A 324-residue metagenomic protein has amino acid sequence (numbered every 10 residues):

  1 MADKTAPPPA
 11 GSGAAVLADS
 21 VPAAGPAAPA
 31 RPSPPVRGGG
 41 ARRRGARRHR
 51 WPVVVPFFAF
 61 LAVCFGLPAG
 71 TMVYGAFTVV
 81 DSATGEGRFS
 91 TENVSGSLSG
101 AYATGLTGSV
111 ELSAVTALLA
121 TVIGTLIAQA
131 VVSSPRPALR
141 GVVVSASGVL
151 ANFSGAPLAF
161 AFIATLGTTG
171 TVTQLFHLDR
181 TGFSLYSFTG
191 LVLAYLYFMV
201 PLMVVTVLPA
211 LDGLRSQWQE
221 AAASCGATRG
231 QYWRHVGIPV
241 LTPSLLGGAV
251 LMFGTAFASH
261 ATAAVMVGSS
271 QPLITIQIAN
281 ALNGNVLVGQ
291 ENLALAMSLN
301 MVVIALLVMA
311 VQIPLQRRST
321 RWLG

Functional and structural regions predicted by a protein language model:
A2-T5, G13-P22, P34, V53 (+6 more regions): C-terminal transmembrane helix and the adjacent membrane-cytosol boundary/short C-terminal tail of inner/organellar
G39-R43, T91, L158-L196, G230 (+1 more regions): Membrane-interfacial helix termini and adjacent extracytoplasmic/periplasmic loops of multi-pass transporters
R44-H49, V80-D81, V94-A101, A264-P314: Interhelical loop and adjacent transmembrane-helix boundary motif in polytopic membrane transport permeases
P56-F65, M199, M203-V207, R215 (+1 more regions): Transmembrane alpha-helices
A59-Y102, V267-S269, G324: Short membrane-interfacial helix/loop motifs at transmembrane-helix boundaries
P68-A76, M203, S244-N280: Non-cytoplasmic
F77, G100-S133: Transmembrane alpha-helix signature in integral membrane proteins
T181-A223, V236, A249: Membrane-cytosol interface at the C-terminal ends of specific transmembrane alpha-helices in multi-pass membrane
